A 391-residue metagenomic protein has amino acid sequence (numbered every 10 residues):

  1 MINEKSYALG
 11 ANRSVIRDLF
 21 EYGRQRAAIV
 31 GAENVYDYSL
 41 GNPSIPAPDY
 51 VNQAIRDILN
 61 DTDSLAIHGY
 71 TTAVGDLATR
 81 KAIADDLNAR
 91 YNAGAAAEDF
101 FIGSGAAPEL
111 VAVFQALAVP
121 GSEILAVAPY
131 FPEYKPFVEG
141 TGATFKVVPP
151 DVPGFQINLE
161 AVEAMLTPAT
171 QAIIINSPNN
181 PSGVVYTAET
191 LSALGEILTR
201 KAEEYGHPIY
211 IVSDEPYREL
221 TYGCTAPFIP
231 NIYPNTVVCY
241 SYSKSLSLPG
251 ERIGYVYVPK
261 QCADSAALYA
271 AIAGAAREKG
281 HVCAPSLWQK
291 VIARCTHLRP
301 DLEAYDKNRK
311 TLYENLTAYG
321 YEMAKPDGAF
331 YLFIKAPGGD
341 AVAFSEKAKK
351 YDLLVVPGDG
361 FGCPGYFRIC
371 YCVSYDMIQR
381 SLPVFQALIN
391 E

Functional and structural regions predicted by a protein language model:
M1-L19, A27-L59, V74, A78-E391: PLP-dependent class I/II
T62-D63: N-terminal alpha-helical segment of soluble enzymes
A66-I67: Pre-Walker A segment
